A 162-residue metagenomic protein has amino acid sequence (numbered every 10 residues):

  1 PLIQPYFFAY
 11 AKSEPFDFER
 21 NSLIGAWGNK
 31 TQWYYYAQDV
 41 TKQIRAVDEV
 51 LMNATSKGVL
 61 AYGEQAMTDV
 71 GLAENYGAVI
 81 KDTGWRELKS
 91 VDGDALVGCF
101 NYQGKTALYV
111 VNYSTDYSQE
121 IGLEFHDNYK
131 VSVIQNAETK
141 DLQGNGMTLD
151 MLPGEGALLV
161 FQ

Functional and structural regions predicted by a protein language model:
P1-R45, M52-D69: Aromatic/acidic polysaccharide-binding cleft in carbohydrate-active enzymes
I3-F7, Y109-V111, S132-I134, L159-V160: Conserved active-site loop/cleft motifs that coordinate metal ions or position small ligands
Y10-P15, D116-S118, D141: Flexible loop/turn segments at secondary-structure boundaries
T68-D127: Carbohydrate-binding surface patches
V97-N101, E138-Q143: Short, exposed beta-strand/loop patches in secreted or surface proteins that constitute
Q119-L123, K140-L142, M147-L149: Generic detection of short hydrophobic beta-strand segments and adjacent strand-loop junctions
E124-E138: Solvent-exposed beta-hairpin/edge-strand motifs
Q143-Q162: C-terminal beta-strand-rich structural cap/linker in extracellular carbohydrate-active enzymes
